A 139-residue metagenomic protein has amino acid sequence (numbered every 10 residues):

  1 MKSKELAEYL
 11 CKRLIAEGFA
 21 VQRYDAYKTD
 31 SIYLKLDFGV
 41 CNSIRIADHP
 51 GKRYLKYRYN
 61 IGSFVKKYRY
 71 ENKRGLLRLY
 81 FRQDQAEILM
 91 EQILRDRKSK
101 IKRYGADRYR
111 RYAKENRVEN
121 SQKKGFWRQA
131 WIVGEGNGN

Functional and structural regions predicted by a protein language model:
M1-G39, N72-L76, Q83, K100-N139: Negatively charged, low-complexity tracts enriched in Asp/Glu with abundant Ser/Thr
G39-R95: Intrinsically disordered, low-complexity regulatory segments enriched in Ser/Thr/Pro and charged residues
